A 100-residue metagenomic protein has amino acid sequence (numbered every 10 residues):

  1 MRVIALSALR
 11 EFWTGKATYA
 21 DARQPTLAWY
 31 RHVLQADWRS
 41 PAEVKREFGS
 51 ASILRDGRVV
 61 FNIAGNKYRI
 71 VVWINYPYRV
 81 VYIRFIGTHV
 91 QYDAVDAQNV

Functional and structural regions predicted by a protein language model:
M1-K67, N75-V80, H89-V100: Basic, Lys/Arg-enriched alpha-helical interface segments
